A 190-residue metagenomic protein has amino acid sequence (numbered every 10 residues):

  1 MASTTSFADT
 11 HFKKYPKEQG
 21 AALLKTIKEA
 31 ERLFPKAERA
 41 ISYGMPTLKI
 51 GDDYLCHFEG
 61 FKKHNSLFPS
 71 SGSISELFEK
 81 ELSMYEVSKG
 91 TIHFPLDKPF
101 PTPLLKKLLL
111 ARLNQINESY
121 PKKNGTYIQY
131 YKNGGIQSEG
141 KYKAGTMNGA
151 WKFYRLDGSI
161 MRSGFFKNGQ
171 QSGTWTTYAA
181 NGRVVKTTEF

Functional and structural regions predicted by a protein language model:
M1-K132, A180: Charge-dense, helix-prone N-terminal extensions
S119-F190: Glycine/tyrosine- and acidic-biased, solvent-exposed loop/turn segments at the edges of beta-strands
